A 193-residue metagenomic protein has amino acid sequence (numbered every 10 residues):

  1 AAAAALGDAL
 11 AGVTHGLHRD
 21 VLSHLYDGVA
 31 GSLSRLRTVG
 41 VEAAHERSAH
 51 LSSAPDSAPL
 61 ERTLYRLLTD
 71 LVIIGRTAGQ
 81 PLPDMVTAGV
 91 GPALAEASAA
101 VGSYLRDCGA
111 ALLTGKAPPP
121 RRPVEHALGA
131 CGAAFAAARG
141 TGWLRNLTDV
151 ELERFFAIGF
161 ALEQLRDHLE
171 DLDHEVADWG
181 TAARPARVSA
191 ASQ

Functional and structural regions predicted by a protein language model:
A1-E61, V101, L105-R121: Non-transmembrane accessory domains of multi-pass membrane transporters/channels
A3-L10, T63-S192: Soluble C-terminal extramembrane regulatory/interaction domains of multi-pass membrane proteins
